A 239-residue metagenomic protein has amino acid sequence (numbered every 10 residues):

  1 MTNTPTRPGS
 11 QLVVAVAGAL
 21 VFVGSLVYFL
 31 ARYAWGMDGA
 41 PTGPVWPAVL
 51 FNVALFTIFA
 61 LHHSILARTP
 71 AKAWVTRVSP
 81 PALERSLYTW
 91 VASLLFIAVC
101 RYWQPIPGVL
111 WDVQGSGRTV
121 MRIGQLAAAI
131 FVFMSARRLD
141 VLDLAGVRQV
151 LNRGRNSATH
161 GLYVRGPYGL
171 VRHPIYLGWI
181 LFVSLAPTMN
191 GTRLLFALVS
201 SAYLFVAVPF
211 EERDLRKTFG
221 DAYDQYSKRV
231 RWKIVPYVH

Functional and structural regions predicted by a protein language model:
M1-G9: Short, Lys/Arg-rich, polar N-terminal cytosolic tail immediately upstream of the first transmembrane signal-anchor
S10-T42, V91-Q125, T188: Long, highly hydrophobic alpha-helical transmembrane signal-anchor segments
V13-F29, W46-P47, F51-L55, F131-V132 (+2 more regions): Hydrophobic transmembrane alpha-helices
P41-V45, A73-A92, N152-H160, W232: Juxtamembrane helix-capping/reentrant segments at transmembrane boundaries
L50-I58, H62, L87, V91 (+3 more regions): Hydrophobic alpha-helical transmembrane segments of multipass integral membrane proteins, especially permease/channel
L61-T69, F133-Q149: Membrane-water interface of transmembrane alpha-helices
L61-V78, P107-V109: Membrane-helix interface/capping segments
Y88-S93, R118-I130, R165-G178: Membrane-interface loop-to-helix entry segments
